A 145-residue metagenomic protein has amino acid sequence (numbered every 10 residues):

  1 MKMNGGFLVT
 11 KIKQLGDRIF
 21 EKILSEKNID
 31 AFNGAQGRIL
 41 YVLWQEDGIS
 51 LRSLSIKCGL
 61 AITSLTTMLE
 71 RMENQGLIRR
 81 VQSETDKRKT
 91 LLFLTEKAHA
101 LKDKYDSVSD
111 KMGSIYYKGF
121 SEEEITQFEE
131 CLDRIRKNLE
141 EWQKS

Functional and structural regions predicted by a protein language model:
M1-D30: N-terminal leader segment of winged-helix/HTH proteins
G5, A35-Q36, K97, E124: N-terminal positioning helix adjacent to the helix-turn-helix/winged-helix DNA-binding module
T10, Y41-V42, E129: A cross-family signal for key residues in well-ordered alpha-helices that form functional helical elements
I12, G16-I19, I23, C58 (+2 more regions): Alpha-helical linker/hinge and terminal dimerization helices associated with HTH transcriptional regulators
I19-S64: N-terminal helix-turn-helix DNA-binding core of bacterial DNA-binding proteins
L51, L69-E70: Short, hydrophobic-biased segments on the C-terminal half of alpha helices that form "recognition helices"
E70-E130: Charged, amphipathic alpha-helical coiled-coil/dimerization segments
E122-S145: C-terminal regulatory/oligomerization modules of transcriptional regulators
